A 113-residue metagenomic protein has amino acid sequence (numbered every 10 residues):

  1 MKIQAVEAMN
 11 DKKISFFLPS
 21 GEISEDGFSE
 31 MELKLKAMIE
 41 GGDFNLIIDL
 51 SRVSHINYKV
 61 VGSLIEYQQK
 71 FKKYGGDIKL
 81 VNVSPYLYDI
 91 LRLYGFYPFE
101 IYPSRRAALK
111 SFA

Functional and structural regions predicted by a protein language model:
M1-L18: Short beta-strand/loop segment at the start of cytosolic alpha/beta domains
A8-K12, I39-G41, R106: Inter-domain helical "communication" segments and dimerization helices that couple sensory or membrane-embedded modules
L18-P19, D49: A secondary-structure boundary/capping signal
E25-F99: Amphipathic alpha-helical interaction surfaces in cytosolic regulatory modules
P85, R106-A107: Acidic phosphotransfer microenvironment of two-component signaling modules
E100-R105: Short acidic-hydrophobic, aromatic-tinged amphipathic segments that line or gate anion-handling sites
F112-A113: Receiver (REC) domain switch/output surface
